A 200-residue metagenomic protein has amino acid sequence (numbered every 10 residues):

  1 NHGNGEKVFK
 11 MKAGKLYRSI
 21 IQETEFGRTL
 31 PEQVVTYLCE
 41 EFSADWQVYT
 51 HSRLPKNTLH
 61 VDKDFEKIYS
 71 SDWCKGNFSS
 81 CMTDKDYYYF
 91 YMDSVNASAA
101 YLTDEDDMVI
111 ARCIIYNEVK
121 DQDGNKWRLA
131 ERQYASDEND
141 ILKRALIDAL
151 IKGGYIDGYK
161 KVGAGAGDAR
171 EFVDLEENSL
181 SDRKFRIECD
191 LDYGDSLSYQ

Functional and structural regions predicted by a protein language model:
N1-Q200: Non-catalytic substrate-recognition and accessory regions of acyl/acetyltransferase enzymes
